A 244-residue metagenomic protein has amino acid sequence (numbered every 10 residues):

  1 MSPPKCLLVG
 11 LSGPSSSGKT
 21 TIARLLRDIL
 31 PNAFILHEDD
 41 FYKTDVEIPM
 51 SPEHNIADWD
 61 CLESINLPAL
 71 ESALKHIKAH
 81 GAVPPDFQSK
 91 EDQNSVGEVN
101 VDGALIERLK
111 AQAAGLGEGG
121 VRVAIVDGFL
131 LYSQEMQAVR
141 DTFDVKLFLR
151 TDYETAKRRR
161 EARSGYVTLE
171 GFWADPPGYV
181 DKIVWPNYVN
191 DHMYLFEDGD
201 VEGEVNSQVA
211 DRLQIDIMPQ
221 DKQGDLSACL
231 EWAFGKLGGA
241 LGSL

Functional and structural regions predicted by a protein language model:
M1-G10, A33-F34: Extreme N-terminal, non-catalytic leader segments that precede Walker-type/kinase nucleotide-binding cores
S2, E118, A162-R163, K182-L244: NTP-dependent small-molecule kinase module
S15: The conserved Walker
K19: Conserved lysine of the Walker
I22-A23, R27: Post-Walker A alpha-helix
D28-L36: Post-Walker A helix-loop "phosphate-sensing" segment adjacent to the P-loop in P-loop NTPases
F34, K43-A104: Conserved nucleotide-sensing/catalytic segment adjacent to the nucleotide-binding pocket in NTP-handling enzymes
A57, V123, Q137-L195: A glycine- and Lys/Arg-enriched "phosphate-lid" helix/loop adjacent to the NTP-binding pocket of small-molecule kinases
